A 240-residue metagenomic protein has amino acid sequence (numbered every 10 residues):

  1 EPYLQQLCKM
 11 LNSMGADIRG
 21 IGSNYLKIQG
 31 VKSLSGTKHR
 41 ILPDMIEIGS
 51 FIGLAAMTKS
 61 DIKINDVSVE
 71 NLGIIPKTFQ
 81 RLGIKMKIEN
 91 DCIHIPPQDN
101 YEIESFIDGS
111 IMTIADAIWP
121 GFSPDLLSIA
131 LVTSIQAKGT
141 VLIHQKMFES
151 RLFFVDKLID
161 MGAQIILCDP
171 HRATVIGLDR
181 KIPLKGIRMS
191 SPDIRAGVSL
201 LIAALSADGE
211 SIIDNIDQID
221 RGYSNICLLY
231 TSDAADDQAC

Functional and structural regions predicted by a protein language model:
E1-S232: Short, structured segments at the rim of ligand-binding sites
D233-C240: Single conserved hydrophobic/aromatic residue that forms the stacking wall/gate of nucleotide- or nucleobase-binding
